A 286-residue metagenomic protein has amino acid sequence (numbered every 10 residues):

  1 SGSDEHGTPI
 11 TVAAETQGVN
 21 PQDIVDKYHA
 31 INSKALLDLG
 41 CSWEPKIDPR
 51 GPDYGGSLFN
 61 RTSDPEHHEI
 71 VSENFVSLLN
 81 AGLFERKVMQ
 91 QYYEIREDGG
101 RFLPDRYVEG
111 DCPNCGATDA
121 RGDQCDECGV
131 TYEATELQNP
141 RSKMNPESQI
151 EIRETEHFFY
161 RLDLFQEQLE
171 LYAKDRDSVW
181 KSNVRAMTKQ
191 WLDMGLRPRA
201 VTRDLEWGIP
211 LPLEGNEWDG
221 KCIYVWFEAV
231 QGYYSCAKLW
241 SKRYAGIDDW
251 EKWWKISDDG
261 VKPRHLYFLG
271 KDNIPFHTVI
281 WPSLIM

Functional and structural regions predicted by a protein language model:
S1, E66-I70, C115, Q124 (+1 more regions): Structured secondary-structure scaffolds
S1-Y172: N-terminal, positively charged nucleic-acid-binding surface of large information/translation enzymes
